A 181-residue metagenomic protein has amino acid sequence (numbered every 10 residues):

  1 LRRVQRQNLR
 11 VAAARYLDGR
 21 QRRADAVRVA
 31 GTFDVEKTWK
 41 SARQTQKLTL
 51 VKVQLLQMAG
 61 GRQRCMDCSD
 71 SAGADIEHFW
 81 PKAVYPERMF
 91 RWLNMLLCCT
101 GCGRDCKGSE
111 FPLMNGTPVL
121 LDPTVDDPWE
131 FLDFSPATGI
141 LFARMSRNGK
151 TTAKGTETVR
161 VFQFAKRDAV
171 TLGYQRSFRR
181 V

Functional and structural regions predicted by a protein language model:
L1-M58, G101, D105-V181: Replace "small metal-dependent catalytic modules" with "small catalytic or cofactor-binding modules
V51-D75, C99-C102: Short cysteine-rich loop/turn motifs with clustered Cys
M66-L97, C106-D122, E130: Histidine-centered nuclease catalytic patch
